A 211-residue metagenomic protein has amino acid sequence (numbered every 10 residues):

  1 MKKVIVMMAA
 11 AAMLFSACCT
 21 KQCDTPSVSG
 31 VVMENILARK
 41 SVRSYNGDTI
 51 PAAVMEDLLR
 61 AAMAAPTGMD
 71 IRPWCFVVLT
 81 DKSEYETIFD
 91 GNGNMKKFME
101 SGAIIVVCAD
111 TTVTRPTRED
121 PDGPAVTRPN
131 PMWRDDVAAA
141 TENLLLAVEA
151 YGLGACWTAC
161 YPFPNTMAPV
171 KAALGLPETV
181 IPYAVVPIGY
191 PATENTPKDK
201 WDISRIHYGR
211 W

Functional and structural regions predicted by a protein language model:
M1-K2, S27: Serine/threonine-rich low-complexity intrinsically disordered regions
K2-M8: Sec-dependent signal peptide recognition, specifically the positively charged N-region followed immediately by
A9, M13-L14: Hydrophobic core
F15-W211: Acidic, surface-exposed loops and disordered segments
